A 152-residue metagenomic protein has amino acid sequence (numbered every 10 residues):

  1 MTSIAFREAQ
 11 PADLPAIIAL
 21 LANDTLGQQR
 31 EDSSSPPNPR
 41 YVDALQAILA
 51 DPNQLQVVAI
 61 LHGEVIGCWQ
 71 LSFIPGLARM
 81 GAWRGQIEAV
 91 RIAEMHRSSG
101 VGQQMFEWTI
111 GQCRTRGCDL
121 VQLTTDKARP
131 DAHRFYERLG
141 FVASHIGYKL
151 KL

Functional and structural regions predicted by a protein language model:
A5-A19: A short beta-loop-alpha structural element at the N-terminal edge of CoA-dependent acyl/N-acetyltransferase catalytic
A22-A44: Conserved GNAT-fold acetyl-CoA-binding loop/helix
Q46-V58, Q86: A short helix-loop-beta-strand connector motif used in the catalytic cores of GNAT acetyltransferases and, in some
Q56-V58, E64-F73, R91: Conserved beta-strand in the GNAT
G76-I87, R97, A143-S144: A conserved beta-turn-beta hairpin within the catalytic core of GNAT-like acetyltransferases that forms part
E88-I92, S98-G111, R138: Conserved acetyl-CoA-binding loop-helix of GNAT-fold acetyltransferases
Q103, K127-H145, L150: Conserved active-site alpha-helix within GNAT-family acetyltransferase domains
F106, C113-T125: Conserved GNAT acetyl-CoA-binding A-motif
